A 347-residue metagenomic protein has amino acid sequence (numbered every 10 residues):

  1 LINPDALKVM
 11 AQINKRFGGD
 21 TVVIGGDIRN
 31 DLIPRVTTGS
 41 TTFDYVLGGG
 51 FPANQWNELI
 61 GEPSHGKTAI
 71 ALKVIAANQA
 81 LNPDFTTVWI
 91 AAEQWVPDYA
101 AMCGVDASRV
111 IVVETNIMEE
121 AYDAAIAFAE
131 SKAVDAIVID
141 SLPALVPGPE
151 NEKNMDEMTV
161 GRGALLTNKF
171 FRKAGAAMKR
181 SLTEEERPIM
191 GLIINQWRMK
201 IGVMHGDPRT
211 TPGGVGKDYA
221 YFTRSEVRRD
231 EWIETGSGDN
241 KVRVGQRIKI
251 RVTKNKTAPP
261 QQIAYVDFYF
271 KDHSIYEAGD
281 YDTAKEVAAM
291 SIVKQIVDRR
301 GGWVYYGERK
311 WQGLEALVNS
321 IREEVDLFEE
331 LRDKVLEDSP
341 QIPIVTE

Functional and structural regions predicted by a protein language model:
I2-R109, I126-E130: The Walker A/P-loop phosphate-binding site
M10-A11, E150, M199-V203, R300-Y305 (+1 more regions): N-terminal cationic and glycine-rich segments that engage phosphates or anionic surfaces
W56-E58, T86, D135-V138, M190: Residue-level preference for the first positions of well-ordered beta-strands
A80, C103-V110, K153-R162, P208-G214: A short alpha->loop->secondary-structure connector
V96, L145-V146, K200-I201: Catalytic P-loop NTPase motifs of RecA-like helicase/translocase cores
T115-P188: Phosphate-binding/switch loop-helix module in NTP-utilizing enzymes
F128, V160-K294: Phosphate-binding/switch region of NTP-binding enzymes
G302-E347: Terminal-proximal interaction/regulatory segments of ATP-powered molecular machines
